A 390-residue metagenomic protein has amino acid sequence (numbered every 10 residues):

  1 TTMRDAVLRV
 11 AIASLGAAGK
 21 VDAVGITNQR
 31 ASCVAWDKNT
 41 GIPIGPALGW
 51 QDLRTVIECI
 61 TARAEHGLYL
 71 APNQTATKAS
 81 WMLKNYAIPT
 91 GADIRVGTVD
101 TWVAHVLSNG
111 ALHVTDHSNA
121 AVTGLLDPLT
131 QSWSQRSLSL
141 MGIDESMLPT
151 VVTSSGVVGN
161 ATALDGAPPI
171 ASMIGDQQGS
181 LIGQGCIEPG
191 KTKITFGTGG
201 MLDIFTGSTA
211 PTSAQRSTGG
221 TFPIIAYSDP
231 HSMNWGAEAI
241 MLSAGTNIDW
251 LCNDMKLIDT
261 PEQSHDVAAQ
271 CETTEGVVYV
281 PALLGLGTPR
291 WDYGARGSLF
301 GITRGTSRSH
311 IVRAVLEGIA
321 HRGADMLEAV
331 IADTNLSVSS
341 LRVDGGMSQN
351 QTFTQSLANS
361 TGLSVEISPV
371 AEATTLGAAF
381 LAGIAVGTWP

Functional and structural regions predicted by a protein language model:
T1-G45, T61-A64, T90-D93, D165-S172 (+1 more regions): N-terminal glycine/serine-rich phosphate-binding loop of ATP-dependent small-molecule kinases, especially carbohydrate
A11, L15, E145, A382-V386: Residue-level detector of secondary-structure transition/capping positions
I12-G49, A71-N73, A104-D127, V152 (+1 more regions): Short beta-strand-loop/turn "lid" adjacent to the catalytic site in phosphate-handling enzymes
D52: Carbohydrate-associated surface elements
V56-H113, G124-L140, N160-D344, S348-P390: Active-site core segments that coordinate phosphate-bearing ligands/cofactors across diverse enzyme families
Q135-G156: A conserved helix-loop-beta module that forms one wall/lid of the active-site cleft in ATP-utilizing catalytic domains
